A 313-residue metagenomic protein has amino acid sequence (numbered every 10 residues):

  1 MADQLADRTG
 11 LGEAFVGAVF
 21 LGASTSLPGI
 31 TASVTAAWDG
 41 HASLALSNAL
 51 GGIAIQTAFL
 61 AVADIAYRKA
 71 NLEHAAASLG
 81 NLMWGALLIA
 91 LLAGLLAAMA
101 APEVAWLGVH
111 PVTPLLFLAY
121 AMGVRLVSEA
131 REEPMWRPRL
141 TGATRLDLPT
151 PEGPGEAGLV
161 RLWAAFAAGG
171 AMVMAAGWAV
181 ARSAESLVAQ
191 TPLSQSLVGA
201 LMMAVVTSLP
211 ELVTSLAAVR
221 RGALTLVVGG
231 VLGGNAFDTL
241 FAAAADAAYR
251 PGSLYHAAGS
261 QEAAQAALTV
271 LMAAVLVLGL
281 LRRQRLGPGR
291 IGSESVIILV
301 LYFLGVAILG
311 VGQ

Functional and structural regions predicted by a protein language model:
M1-Q313: Hydrophobic alpha-helical segments, chiefly the membrane-spanning helices and signal/signal-anchor peptides
